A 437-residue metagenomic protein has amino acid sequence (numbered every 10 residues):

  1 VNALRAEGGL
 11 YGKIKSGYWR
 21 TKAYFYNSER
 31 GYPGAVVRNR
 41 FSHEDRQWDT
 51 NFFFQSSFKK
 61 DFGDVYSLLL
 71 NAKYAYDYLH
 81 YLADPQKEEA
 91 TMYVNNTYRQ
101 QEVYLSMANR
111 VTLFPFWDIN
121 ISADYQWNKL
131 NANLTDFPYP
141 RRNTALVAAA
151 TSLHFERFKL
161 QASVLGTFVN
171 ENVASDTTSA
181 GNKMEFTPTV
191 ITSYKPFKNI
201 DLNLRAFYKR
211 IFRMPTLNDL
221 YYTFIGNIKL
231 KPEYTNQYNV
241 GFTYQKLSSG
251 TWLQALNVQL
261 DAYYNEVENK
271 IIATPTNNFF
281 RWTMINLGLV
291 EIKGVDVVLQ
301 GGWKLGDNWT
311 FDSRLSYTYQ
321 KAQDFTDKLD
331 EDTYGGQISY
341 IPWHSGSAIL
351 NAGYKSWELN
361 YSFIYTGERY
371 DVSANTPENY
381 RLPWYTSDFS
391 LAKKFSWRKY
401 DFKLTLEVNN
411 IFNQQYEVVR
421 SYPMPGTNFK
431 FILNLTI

Functional and structural regions predicted by a protein language model:
V1-N2, S42-T50, T91-Q101, D136-T144 (+6 more regions): Replace "Gram-negative outer membrane beta-barrel proteins" with "bacterial and organellar outer membrane beta-barrel
A3, G17-E102, L134: Flexible loop and strand-edge segments within Gram-negative outer membrane beta-barrel domains
I14-S16, F25-E29, Y74-Y78, Y125-N131 (+12 more regions): Transmembrane beta-strands of outer-membrane beta-barrel pores
K15-Y18, D61-S67, T112-D118, E156-R157 (+4 more regions): Short loop/turn motifs that connect adjacent beta-strands in outer-membrane beta-barrel proteins
L69-Y81, F197, L204-F207, E233-K293 (+1 more regions): Membrane-embedded beta-barrel scaffold of Gram-negative outer-membrane proteins
F114-D124, N128, A132-N265: Structural signature of Gram-negative outer-membrane beta-barrels, strongest in the C-terminal barrel of TonB-dependent
I119, R157, A255-E266, T283-D371 (+2 more regions): Gram-negative outer-membrane beta-barrel transporters
E268-N269, F311, Y365-V372, Y380-L382 (+1 more regions): C-terminal beta-signal and adjacent terminal beta-strands/loops of Gram-negative outer-membrane beta-barrel proteins
